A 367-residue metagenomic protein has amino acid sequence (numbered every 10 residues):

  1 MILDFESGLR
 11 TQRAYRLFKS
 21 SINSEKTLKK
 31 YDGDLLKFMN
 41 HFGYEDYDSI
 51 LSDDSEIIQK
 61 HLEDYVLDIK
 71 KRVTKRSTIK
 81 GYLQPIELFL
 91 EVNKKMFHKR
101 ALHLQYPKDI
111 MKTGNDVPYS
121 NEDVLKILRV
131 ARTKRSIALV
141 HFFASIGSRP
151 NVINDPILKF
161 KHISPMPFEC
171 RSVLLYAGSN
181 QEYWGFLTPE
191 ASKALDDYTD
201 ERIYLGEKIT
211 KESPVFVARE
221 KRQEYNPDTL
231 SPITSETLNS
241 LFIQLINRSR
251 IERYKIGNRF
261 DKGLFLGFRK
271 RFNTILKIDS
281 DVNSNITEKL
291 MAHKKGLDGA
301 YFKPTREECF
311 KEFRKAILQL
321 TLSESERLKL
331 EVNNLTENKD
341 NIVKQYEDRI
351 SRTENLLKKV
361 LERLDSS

Functional and structural regions predicted by a protein language model:
S20-K95, L187: Non-catalytic DNA-binding core/recognition domains of DNA-processing enzymes
K95-K126, Y176-N180, E220-D228: Flexible interdomain linker/hinge and immediately adjacent N-terminus of the catalytic tyrosine-recombinase domain
D109-K126, N180-E190, G206-S213, P232-E236: DNA breakage-rejoining catalytic core of tyrosine-based enzymes
P118, I278, L290-N341: Catalytic-site neighborhood detector that most strongly recognizes the C-terminal catalytic loop/helix of tyrosine
N121-P150, R269: Basic, Lys/Arg- and aromatic-enriched nucleic-acid-binding interface segment
D155-L205, K211: Conserved tyrosine-mediated DNA breakage-rejoining catalytic core shared by Y-recombinases
P189-F260: Active-site/catalytic core of tyrosine-dependent DNA strand-transfer enzymes
N239-K289, H293-K294, S366: Short, basic (Lys/Arg/His-rich) helix/loop patches that form interaction surfaces in the mid-to-C-terminal regions
